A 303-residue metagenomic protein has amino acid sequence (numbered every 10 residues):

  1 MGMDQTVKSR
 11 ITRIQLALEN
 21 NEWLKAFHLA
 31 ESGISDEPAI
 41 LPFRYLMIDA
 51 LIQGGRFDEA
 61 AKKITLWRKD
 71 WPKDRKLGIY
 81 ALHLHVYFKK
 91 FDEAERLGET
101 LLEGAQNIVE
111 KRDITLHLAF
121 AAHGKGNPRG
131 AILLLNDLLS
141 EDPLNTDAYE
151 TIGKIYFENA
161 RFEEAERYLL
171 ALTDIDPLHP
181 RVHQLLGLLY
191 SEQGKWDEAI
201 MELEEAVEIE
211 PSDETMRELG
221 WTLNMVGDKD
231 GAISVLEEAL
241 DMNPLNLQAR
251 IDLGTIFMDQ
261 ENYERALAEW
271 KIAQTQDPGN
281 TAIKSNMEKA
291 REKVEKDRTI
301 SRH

Functional and structural regions predicted by a protein language model:
V7, L41-P42, R75-K76, I108-R112 (+5 more regions): Helix-start (N-cap) detector for alpha-helical repeat units in TPR-like alpha-solenoids, especially tetratricopeptide
E19, Q53, Y87, G124 (+5 more regions): Register position in tetratricopeptide repeats
S32-S35, T65-K69, E103-Q106, N136-S140 (+4 more regions): Conserved structural position within tetratricopeptide repeats
P38, P72, Q106-V109, P143 (+4 more regions): Short coil turns that delineate tetratricopeptide repeat
L46, Y80, I114-H117, T151 (+4 more regions): Canonical tetratricopeptide repeat
